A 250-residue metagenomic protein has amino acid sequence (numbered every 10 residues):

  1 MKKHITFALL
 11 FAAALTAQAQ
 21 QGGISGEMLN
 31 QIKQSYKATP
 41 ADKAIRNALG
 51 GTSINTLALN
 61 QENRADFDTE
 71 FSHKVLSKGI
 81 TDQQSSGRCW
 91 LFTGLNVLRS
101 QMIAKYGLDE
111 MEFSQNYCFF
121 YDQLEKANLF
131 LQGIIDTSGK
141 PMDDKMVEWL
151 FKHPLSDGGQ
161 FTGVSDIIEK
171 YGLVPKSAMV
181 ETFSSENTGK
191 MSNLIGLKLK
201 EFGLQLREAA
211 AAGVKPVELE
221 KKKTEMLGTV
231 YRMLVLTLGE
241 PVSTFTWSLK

Functional and structural regions predicted by a protein language model:
M1-G22: Bacterial Sec-dependent N-terminal signal peptides
T6, R88-L91: Hydrophobic, helix-prone linear segments
Q20-Q83, L91-K250: Structured alpha-helical subdomains that flank or immediately precede key functional sites
